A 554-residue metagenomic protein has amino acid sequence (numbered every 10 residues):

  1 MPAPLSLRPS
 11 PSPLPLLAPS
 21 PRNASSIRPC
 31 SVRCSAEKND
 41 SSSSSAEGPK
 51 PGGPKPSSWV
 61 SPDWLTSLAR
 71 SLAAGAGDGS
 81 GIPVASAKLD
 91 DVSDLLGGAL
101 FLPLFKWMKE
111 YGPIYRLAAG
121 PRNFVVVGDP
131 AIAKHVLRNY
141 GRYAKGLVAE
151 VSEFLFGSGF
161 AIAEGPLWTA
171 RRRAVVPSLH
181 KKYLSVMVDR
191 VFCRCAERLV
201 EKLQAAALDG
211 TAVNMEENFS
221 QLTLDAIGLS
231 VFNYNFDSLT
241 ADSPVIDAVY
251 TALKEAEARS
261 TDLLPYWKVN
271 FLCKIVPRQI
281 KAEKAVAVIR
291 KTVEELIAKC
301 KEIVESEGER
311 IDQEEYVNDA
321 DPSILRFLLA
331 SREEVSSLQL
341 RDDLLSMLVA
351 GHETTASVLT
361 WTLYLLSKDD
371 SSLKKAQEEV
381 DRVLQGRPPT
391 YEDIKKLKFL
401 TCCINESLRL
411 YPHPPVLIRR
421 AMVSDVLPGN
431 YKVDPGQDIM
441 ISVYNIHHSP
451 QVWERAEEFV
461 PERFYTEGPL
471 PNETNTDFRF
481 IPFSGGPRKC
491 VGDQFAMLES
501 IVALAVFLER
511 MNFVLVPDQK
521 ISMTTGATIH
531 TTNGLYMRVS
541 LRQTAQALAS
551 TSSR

Functional and structural regions predicted by a protein language model:
P2-S158, A163-P166, A170, V191-K202 (+4 more regions): N-terminal membrane-proximal hinge/A-helix region immediately C-terminal to the signal-anchor transmembrane segment
W64-F105, N123, A149-F232, P244-K299 (+5 more regions): Cytochrome P450 catalytic-domain helical core, especially the substrate-recognition surface and oxygen-activation
D91-G112, K291, E295, R387-G429 (+1 more regions): Conserved cytochrome P450 K-helix E-x-x-R motif and the immediately C-terminal K′/meander segment
H180-K181, A282-L359, E392-L397, R420 (+1 more regions): Conserved cytochrome P450 catalytic core segment spanning the I/J/K helices
T223, I227, V231-F232, A285 (+7 more regions): Central I-helix of cytochrome P450 enzymes
A350, E467-S500, T524-G526: Cytochrome P450 heme-thiolate "Cys pocket" and heme-binding signature region
D370-S372, I439, Q494-H530, G534: Cytochrome P450 heme-binding "Cys pocket" and the immediately downstream C-terminal segment
I441-P471: Conserved cytochrome P450 K-helix/beta-meander segment immediately N-terminal to the heme-binding cysteine loop
